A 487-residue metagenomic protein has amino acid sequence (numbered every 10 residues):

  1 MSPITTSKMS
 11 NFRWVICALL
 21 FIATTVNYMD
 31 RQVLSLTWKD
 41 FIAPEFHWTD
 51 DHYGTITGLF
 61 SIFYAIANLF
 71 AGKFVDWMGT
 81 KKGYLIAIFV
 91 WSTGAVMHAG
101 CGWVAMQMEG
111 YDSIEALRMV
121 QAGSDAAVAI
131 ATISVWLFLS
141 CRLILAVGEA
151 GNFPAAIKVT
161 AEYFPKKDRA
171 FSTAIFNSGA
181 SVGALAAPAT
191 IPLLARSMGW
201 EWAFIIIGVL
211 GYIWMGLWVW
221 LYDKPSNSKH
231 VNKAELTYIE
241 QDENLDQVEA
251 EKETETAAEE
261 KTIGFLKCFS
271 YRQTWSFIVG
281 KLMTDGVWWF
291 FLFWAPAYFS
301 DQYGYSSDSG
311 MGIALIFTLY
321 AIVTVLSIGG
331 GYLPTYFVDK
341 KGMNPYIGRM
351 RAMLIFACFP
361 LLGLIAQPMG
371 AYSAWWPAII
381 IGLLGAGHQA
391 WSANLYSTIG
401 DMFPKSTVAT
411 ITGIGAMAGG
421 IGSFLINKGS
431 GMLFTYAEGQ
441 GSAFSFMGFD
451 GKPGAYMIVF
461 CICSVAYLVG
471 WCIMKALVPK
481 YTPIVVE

Functional and structural regions predicted by a protein language model:
Q32, S61-L69, A150, A184-L185 (+3 more regions): Residue-level signature of mid-helix packing/kink "hotspots" within the transmembrane helices of 12-pass Major
L34-L36, C268-G331, H388-S392, Y396 (+1 more regions): Extracytoplasmic gate region of multi-pass secondary transporters
Y84, F138, M350-M353: Primarily marks hydrophobic transmembrane alpha-helices of the MFS/SLC 12-helix fold
F89-A131, L354-A371: C-terminal ends and interior cores of transmembrane alpha-helices in multi-pass membrane transporters/permeases
C141-V182: Cytoplasmic helix-loop-helix junction between adjacent transmembrane helices in 12-TM secondary transporters
A180-K229: Helix-loop-helix hairpin linking two adjacent transmembrane segments in secondary transporters
W202-W220, G454-K475: Symmetry-related core transmembrane helices of the 12-TM Major Facilitator Superfamily/SLC fold
Y346-N394: C-terminal transmembrane helical hairpin of 12-TM major facilitator-type secondary transporters
